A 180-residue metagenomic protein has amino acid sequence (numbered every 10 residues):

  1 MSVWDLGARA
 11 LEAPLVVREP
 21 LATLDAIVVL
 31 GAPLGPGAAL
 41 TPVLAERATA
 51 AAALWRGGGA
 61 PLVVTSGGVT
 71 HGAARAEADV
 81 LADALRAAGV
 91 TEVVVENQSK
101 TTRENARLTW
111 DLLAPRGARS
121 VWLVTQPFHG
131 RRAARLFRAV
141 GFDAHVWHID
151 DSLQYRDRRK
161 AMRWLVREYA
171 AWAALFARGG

Functional and structural regions predicted by a protein language model:
W4-K160, L165: A structural signal for short, hydrophobic/glycine-enriched beta-strand patches
R163-A170, A174: Membrane-interacting alpha-helical segments
A177-G180: A charged, well-structured terminal subsegment
